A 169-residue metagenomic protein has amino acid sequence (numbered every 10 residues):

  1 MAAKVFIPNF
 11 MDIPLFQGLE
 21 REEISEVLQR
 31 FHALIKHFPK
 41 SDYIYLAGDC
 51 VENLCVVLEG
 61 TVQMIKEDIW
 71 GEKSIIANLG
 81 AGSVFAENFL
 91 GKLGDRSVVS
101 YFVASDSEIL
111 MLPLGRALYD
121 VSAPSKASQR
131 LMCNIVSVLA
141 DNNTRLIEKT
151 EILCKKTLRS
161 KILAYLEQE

Functional and structural regions predicted by a protein language model:
M1-K40, V84-F85, F89-L93: Cyclic nucleotide-binding regulatory module and flanking cytosolic helices
R30-F31, D49-V51: Short, small/polar residue-rich loop motifs at catalytic or cofactor-binding pockets
F31, I75-N134: Cyclic-nucleotide recognition modules
S41, E52-I65, G80-S83: Glycine- and acidic-residue-biased ligand/ion/polar-headgroup-sensing regions
Y43-D49: Short phosphate-coordinating micro-motif centered on Lys-Gly-acidic
V62-S74: A short beta-strand-loop-beta hairpin characteristic of the jelly-roll/cupin
K126-E169: Polybasic "coupling" helices that flank or enter modular domains
